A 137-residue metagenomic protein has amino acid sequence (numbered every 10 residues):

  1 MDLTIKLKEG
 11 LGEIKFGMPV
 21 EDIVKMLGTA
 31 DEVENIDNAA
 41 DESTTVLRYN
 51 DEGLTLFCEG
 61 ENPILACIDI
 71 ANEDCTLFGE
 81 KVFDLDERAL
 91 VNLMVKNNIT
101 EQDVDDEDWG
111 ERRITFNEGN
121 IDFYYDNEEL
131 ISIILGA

Functional and structural regions predicted by a protein language model:
M1-A137: Short helix/turn-capping signatures at newly exposed starts of structured segments
